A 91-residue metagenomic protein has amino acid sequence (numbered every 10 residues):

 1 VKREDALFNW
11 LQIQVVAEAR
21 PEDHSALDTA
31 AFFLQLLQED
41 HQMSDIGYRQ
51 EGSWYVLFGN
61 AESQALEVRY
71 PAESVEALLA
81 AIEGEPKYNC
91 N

Functional and structural regions predicted by a protein language model:
V1-H41: Negatively charged, low-complexity tracts enriched in Asp/Glu with abundant Ser/Thr
R3-D5, R49-Q50, A65: Alpha-helical structural elements
F33-V56, N60: Amphipathic, interaction-prone secondary-structure segments
G52-P86: Short, compact, well-ordered microdomains
K87-N91: A short, charged
